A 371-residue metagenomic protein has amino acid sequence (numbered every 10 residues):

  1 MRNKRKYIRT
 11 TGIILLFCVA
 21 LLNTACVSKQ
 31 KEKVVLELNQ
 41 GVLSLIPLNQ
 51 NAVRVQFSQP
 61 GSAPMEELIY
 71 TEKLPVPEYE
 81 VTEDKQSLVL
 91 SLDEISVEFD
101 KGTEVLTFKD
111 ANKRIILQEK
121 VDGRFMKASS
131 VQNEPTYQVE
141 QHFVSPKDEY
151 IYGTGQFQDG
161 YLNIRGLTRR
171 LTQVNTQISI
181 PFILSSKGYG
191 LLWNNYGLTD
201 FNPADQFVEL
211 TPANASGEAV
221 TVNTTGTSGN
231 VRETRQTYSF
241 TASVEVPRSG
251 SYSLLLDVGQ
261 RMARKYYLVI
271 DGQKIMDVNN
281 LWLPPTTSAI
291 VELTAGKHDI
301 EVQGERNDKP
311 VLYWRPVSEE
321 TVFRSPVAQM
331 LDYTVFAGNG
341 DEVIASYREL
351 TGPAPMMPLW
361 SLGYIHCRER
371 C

Functional and structural regions predicted by a protein language model:
R2-I13: Bacterial N-terminal signal peptides that target proteins for export
G12-L21: Bacterial N-terminal signal peptides
L22-K31: Bacterial Sec-dependent signal peptides at the C-terminal "C-region" and cleavage site
K31-V34, L38-S44, L48-A52: N-terminal-proximal low-complexity accessory segments that begin disordered and transition into the first
E37, S58-S62, Y196-F201: Short, solvent-exposed aromatic-acidic interface loops
I46-L90, F125-S130: A low-complexity, Ser/Thr/Gly/Pro-enriched, surface-exposed linker/loop concept that marks segments flanking
E83-S243, S249-R370: Catalytic and substrate-binding clefts that recognize carbohydrates or anionic sugar/phosphate headgroups
